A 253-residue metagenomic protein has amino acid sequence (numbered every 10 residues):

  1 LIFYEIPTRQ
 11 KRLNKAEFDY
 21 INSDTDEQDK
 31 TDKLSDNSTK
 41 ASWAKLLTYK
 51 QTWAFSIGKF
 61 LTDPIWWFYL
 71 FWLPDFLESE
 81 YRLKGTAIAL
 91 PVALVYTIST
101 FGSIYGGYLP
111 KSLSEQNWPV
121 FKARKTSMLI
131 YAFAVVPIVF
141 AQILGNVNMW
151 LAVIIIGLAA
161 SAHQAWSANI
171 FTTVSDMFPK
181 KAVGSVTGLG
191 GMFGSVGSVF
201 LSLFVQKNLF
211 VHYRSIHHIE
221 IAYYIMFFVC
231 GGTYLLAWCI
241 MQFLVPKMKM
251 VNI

Functional and structural regions predicted by a protein language model:
L1-F3, V136-L144, Y223, F228-I253: Multi-pass alpha-helical transporter architecture, strongest for 12-TM Major Facilitator/SLC carriers used
P7-S56, E80: Juxtamembrane intracellular "pre-TM" segments in multi-pass secondary transporters
A44-G106, H163-F171, S198-Q206: Extracytoplasmic gate region of multi-pass secondary transporters
L77-E78, L109-P110, S114, F204-H217: Interfacial helix-cap and linker-helix signal at transmembrane-aqueous boundaries of multi-pass secondary transporters
R82-I98, A123-K125, W150-L151, S185-G188 (+1 more regions): Loop-to-transmembrane helix entry
K84, A123-T126, K207-G232: A membrane-interface helix-boundary motif in multi-pass transporters
S103, S175-R214: A late C-terminal transmembrane helix in Major Facilitator Superfamily
F121-N169: C-terminal transmembrane helical hairpin of 12-TM major facilitator-type secondary transporters
